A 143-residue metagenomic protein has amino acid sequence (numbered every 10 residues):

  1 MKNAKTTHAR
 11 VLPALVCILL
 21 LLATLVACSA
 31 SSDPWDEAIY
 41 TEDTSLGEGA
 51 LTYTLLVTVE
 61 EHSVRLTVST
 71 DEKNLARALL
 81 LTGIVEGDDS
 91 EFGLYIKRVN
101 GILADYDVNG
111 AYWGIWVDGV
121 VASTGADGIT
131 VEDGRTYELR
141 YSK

Functional and structural regions predicted by a protein language model:
K2-P13, C17, A23-K143: Ubiquitin-like/PB1-type beta-grasp interaction modules and other compact soluble beta-rich domains
